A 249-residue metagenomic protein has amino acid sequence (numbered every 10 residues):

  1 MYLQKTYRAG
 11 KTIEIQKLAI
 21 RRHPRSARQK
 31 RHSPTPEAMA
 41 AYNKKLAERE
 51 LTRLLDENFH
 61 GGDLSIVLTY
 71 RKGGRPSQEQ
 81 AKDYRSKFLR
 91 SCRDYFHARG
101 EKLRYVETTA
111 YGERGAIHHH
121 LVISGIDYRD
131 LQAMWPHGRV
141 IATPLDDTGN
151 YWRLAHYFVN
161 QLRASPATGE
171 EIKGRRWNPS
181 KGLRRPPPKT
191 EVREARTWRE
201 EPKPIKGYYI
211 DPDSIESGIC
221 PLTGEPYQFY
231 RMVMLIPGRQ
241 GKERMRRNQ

Functional and structural regions predicted by a protein language model:
M1-G115, G125-Q249: Right-hand nucleic-acid polymerase module
